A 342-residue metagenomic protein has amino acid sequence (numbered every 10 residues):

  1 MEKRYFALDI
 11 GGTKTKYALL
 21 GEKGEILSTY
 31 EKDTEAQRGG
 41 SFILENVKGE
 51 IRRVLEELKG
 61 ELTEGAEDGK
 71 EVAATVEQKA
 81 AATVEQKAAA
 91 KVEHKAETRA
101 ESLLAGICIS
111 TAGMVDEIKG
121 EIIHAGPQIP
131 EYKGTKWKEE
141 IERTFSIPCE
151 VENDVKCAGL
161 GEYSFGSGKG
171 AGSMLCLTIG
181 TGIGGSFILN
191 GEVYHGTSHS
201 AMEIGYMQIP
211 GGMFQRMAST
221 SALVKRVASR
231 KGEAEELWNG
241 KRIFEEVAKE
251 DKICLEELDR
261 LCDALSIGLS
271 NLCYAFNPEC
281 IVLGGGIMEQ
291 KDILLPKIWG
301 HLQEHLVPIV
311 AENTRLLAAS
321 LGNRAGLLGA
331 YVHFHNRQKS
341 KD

Functional and structural regions predicted by a protein language model:
M1-G69, K87, H94-G106, D116-K119 (+4 more regions): ATP-binding/phosphotransfer module of carbohydrate and carboxylate kinases, centering on a glycine-rich
D9, C108-A112, C176-G182, S186: Short beta-strand segments
E22, T111, L189-N190: A cytosolic small-molecule/anion-sensing beta-strand core signal
Y30-K32, G126, T197: Short hydrophobic alpha-helix segments
V72-A96: Long, intrinsically disordered low-complexity tandem-repeat segments
E121-K133: A charged helix-plus-loop insertion that forms the helical arch/lid used to bind and gate nucleic-acid substrates
C149-N153: General beta-strand structural signal in soluble alpha/beta enzymes
